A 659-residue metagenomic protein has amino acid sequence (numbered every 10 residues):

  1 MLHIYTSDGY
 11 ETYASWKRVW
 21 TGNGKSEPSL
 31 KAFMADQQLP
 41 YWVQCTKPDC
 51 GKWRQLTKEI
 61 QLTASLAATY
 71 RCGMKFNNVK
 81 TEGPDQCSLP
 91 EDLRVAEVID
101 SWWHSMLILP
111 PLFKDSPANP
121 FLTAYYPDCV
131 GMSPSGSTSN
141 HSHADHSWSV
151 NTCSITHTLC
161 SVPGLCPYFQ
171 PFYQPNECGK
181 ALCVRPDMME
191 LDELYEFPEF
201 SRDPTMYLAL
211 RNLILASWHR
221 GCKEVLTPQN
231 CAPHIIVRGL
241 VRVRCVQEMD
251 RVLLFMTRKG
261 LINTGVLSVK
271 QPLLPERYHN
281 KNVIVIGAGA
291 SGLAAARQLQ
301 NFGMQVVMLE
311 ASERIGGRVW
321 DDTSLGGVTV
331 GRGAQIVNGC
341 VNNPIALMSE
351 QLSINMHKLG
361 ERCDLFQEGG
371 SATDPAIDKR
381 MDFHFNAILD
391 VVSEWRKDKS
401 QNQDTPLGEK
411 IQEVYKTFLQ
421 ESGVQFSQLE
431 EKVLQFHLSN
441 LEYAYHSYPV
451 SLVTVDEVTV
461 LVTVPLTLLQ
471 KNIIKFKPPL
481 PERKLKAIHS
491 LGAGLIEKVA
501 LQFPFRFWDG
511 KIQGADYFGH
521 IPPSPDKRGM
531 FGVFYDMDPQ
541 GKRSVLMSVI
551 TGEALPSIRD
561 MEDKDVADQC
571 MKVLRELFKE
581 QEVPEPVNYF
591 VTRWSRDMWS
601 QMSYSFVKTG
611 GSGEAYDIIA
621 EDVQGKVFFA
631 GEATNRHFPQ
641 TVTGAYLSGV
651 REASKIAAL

Functional and structural regions predicted by a protein language model:
M1-P48, M74-G131: Intrinsically disordered, low-complexity acidic/polar tracts
G9, A14, P120-P127, P134-H157: Proline/serine/threonine-rich intrinsically disordered activation/regulatory regions of eukaryotic transcriptional
E11-L30, L39, L208-S217, E224-P228 (+2 more regions): Acidic/polar, low-complexity linker and loop regions
G51, L56-T57, T81: Short, non-ligating residues that shape and space the ligands of small metal-coordination modules and catalytic
K58-T69: Short linker/helix segments within small regulatory modules
H143-E193, A209, T227-R238, R251-L659: FAD-dinucleotide binding site
P186-C222: Short alpha-helical segments that sit at the start of domains
E199, P233-C245: Short helix-coil junctions and helix-kink-helix linkers
